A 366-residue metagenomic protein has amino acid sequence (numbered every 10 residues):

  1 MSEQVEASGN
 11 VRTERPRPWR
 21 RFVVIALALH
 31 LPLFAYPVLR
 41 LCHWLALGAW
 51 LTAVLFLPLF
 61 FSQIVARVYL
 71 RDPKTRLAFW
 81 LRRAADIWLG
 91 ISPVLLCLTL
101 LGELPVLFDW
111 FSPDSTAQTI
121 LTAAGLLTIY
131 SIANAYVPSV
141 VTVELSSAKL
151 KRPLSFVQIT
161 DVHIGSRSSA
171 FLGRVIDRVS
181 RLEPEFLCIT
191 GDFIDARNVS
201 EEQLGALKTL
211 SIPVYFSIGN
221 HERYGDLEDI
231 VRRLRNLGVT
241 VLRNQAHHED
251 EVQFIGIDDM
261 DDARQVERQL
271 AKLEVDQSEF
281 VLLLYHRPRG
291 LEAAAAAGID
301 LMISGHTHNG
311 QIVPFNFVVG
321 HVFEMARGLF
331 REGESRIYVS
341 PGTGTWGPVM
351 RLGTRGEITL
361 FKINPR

Functional and structural regions predicted by a protein language model:
M1-P138: Non-catalytic terminal accessory segments
P113-D114, G125-K149, I164-G173: Hydrophobic alpha-helical transmembrane segments in integral membrane proteins
S146-R366: Soluble catalytic domains of enzymes that build or remodel membrane lipids, polysaccharides, and related
